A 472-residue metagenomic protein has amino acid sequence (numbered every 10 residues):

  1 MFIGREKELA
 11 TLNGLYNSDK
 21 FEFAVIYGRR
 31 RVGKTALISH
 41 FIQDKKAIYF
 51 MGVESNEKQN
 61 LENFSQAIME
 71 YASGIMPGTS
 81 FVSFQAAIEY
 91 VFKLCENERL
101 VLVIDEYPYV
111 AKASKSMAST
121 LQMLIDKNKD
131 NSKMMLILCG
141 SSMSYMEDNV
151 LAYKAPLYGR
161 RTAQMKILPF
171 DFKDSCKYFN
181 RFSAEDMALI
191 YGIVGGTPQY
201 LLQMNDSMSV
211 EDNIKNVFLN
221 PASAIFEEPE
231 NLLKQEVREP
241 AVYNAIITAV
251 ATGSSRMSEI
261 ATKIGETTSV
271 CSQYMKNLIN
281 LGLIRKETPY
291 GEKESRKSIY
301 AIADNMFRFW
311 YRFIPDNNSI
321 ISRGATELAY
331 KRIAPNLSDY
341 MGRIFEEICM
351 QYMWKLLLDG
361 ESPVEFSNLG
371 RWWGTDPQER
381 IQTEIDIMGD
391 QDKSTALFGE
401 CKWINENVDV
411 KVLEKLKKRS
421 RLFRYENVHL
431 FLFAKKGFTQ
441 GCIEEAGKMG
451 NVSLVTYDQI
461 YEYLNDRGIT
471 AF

Functional and structural regions predicted by a protein language model:
M1-Y330: Phosphate-binding site recognition
Y290, I299-F472: A cross-kingdom feature that marks ATP-driven nucleic-acid transaction machinery
